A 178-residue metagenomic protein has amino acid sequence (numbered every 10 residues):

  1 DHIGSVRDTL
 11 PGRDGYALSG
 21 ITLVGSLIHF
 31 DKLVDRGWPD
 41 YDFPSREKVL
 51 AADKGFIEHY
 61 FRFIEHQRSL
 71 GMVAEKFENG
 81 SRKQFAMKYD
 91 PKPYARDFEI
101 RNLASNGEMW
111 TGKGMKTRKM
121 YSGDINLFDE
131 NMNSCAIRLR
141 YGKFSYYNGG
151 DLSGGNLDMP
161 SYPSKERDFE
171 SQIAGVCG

Functional and structural regions predicted by a protein language model:
I3-D168: Flexible, acidic/histidine-containing loops and adjacent segments that form or flank the divalent-metal
D168-G178: Long, structured stretches of catalytic cores involved in phosphate-ester chemistry, encompassing
